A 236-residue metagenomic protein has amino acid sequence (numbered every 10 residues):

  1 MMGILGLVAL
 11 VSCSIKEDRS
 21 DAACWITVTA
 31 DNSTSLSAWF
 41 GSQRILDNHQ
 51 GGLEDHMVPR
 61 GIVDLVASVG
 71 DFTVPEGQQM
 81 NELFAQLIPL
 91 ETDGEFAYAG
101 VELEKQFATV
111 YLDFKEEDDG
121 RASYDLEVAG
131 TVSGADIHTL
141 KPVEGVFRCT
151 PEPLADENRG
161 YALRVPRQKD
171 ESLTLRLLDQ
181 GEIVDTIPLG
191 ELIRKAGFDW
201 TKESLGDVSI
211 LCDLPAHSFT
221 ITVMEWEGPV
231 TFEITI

Functional and structural regions predicted by a protein language model:
M1-M2: Bacterial N-terminal signal peptides that target proteins for export
A9-S12: C-terminal motif of bacterial Sec signal peptides marking the signal peptidase cleavage site
S14-N81, W200-I236: Acidic/polar, low-complexity intrinsically disordered N-terminal segments immediately downstream of a Sec signal
D21, A99-A108: Conserved "repeat-terminator" motif of extracellular CCP/Sushi domains
T27-T29, Y111-K115: Short edge beta-strand/loop segments characteristic of extracellular beta-sandwich folds
S35-V74, A122-K195, F232-I236: Tryptophan-paired
G70-L103, G181-S218: Structured interaction patches on ligand/partner-binding surfaces of diverse proteins
K105-T109, E116-A122, G130-G134: Surface-exposed acidic loop/strand-edge motifs in secreted or periplasmic proteins that form small linear binding
